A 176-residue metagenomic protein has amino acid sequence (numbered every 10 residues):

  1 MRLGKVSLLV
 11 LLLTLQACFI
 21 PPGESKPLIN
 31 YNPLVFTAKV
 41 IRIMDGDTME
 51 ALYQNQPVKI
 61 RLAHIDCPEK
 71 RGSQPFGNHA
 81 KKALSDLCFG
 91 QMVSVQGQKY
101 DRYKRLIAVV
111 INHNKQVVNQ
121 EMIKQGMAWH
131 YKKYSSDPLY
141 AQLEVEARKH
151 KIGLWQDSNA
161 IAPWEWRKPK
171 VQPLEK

Functional and structural regions predicted by a protein language model:
R2-K176: Small beta-barrel nucleic-acid-binding modules, primarily SNase/OB-fold domains and secondarily Tudor-like barrels
